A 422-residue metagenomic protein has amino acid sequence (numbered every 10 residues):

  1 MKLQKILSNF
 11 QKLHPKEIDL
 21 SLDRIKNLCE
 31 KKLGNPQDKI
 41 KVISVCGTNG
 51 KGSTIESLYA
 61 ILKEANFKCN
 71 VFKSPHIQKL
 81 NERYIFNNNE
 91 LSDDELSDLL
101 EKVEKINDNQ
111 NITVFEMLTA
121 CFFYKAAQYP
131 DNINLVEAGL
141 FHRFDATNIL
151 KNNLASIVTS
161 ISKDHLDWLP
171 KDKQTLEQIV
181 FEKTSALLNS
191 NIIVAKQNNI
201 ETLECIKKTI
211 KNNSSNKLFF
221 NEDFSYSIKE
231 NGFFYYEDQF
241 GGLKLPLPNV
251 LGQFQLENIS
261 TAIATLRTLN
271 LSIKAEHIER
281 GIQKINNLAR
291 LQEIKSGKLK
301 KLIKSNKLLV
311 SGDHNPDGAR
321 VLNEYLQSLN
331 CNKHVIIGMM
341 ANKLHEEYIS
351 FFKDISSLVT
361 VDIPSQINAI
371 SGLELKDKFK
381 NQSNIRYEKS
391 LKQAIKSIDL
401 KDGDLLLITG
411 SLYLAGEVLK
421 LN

Functional and structural regions predicted by a protein language model:
M1-G47, A60-A65, F72: Short functional linear segments
L22, E30, N35-D38, E64-K151 (+1 more regions): ATP-dependent carboxylate-amine ligase catalytic core
D38-I40, Y129-E137, N153-P246, I259-E276: Acidic, Mg2+-coordinating active-site environments of NTP-dependent enzymes
S53-S57: Hydrophobic positions on the alpha1 helix immediately C-terminal to the Walker A/P-loop
L58-K63, L326, F379, N422: Hydrophobic alpha-helical packing residues
I133, D145-I157, S162-D164, Q178 (+1 more regions): Nucleotide phosphate-binding/pyrophosphate-handling subdomain across enzymes that bind or process nucleotide phosphates
N198-L218, N231, S305-V310, P316 (+1 more regions): C-terminal helical cap/extension that packs against the catalytic core of soluble nucleotide-cofactor enzymes
S411: Active-site-proximal loop/hinge segments that shape catalytic or ion-binding/gating pockets
